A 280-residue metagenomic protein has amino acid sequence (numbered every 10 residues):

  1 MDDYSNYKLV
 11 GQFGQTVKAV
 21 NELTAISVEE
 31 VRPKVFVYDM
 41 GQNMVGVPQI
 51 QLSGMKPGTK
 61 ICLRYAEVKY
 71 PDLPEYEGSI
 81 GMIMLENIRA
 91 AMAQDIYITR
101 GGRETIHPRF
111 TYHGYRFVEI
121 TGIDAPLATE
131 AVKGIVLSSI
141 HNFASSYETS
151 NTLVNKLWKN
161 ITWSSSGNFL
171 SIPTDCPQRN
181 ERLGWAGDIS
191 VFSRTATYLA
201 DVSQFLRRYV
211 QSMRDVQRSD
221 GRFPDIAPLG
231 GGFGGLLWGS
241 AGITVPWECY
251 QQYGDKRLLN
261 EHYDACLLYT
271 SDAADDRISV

Functional and structural regions predicted by a protein language model:
M1-Q178, G187-D188, Q204-R207, F223-P228 (+1 more regions): Extracellular/oxidizing-compartment recognition motifs
L73-A90, S203-S271: Helix-terminus loop motifs that line ligand-binding clefts
Q178-V191, D225-A241, R277: Carbohydrate-binding/catalytic loop surfaces
V191-T195, E248: Tandem amphipathic alpha-helical repeat scaffolds
Y269-V280: Single conserved hydrophobic/aromatic residue that forms the stacking wall/gate of nucleotide- or nucleobase-binding
